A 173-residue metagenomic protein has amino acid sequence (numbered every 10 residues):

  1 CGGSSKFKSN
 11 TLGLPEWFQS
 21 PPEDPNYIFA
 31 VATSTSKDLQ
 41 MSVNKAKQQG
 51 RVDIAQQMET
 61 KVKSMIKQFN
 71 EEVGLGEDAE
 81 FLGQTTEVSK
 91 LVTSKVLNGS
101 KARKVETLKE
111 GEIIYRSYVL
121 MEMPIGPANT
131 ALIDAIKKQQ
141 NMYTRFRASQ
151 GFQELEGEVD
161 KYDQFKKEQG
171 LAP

Functional and structural regions predicted by a protein language model:
C1-P173: Domain-level marker for long, solvent-exposed, non-transmembrane regions
